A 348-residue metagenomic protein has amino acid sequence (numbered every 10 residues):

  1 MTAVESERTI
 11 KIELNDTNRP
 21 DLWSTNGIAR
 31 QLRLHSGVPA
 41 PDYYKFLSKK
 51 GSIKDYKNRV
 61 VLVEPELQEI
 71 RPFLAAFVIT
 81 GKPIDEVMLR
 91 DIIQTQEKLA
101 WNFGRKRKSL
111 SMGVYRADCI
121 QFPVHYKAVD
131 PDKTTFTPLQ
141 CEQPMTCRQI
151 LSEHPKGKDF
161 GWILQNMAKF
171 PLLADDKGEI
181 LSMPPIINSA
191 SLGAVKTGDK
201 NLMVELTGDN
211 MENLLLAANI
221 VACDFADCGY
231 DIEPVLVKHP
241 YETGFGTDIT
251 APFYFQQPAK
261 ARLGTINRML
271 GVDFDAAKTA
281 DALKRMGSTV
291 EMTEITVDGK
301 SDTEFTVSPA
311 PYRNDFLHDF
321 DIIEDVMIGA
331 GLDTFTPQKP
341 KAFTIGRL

Functional and structural regions predicted by a protein language model:
M1-A3, R8-K11, N18-A76, K108 (+1 more regions): Extended, well-folded interaction surfaces typified by the phenylalanyl-tRNA synthetase beta subunit core
M1-G246, T250-Y254: Long, basic N-terminal domains or extensions that often function in RNA/ssDNA interaction or organelle/cellular
